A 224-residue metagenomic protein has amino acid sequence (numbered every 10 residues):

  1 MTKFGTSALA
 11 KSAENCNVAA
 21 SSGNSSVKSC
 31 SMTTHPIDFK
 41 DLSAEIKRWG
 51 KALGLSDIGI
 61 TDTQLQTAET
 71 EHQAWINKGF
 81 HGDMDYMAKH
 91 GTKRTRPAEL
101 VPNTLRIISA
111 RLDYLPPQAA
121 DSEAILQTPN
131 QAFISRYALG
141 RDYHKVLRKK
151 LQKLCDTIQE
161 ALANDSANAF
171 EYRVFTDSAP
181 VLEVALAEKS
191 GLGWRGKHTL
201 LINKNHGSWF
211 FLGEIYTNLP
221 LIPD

Functional and structural regions predicted by a protein language model:
M32-D224: Auxiliary alpha/beta "docking" domains used to position bulky ligands
